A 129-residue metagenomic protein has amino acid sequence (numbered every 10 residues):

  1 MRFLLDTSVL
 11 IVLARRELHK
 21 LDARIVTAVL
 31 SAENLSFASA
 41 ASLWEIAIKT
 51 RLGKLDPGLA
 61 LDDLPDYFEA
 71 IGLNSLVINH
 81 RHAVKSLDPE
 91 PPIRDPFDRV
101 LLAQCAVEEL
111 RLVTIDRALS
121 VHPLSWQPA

Functional and structural regions predicted by a protein language model:
M1-A38, L52-D66, E108, R117-S120 (+1 more regions): Short, well-structured N-terminal submotif of metal-dependent ribonuclease cores
D6-T7, I46, S86, C105: Generic structural signal for small/hydrophobic residues in well-ordered secondary structure, especially within
V9, S42-L43, H82, L101 (+1 more regions): Alpha-helix capping/helix-boundary segments
I11-V12, A47-K49, V84-L87: A short acidic, helix-capping loop that chelates divalent metal ions and anchors anionic groups
R16-E17, K49, P89, S125: Residue-level signal for well-ordered alpha-helical positions
A38-A41, I78: Short glycine/serine/threonine-enriched helix-capping/active-site loop that flanks the nucleotide-sugar donor pocket
D56-G58, D62, E69-I115, L124 (+1 more regions): Active-site neighborhoods of divalent-metal-dependent phosphate/nucleic-acid chemistry enzymes
